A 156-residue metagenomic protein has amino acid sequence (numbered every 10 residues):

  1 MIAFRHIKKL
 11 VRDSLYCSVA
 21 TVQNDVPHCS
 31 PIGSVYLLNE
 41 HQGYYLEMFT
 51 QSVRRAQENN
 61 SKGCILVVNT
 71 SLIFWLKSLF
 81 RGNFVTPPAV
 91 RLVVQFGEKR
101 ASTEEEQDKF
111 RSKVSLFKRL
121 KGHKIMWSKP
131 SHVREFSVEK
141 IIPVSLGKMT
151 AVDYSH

Functional and structural regions predicted by a protein language model:
M1-H156: Binding-site signature for planar aromatic cofactors or substrates
